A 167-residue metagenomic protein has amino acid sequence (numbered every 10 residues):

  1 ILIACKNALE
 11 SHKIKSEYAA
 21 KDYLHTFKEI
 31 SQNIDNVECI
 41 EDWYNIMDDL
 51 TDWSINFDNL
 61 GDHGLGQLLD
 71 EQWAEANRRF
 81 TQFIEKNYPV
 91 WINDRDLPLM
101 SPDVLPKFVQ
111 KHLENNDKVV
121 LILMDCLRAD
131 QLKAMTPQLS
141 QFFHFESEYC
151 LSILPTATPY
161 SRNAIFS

Functional and structural regions predicted by a protein language model:
I1-V119, C126-S167: …; additionally, a secondary subgroup of soluble metalloenzymes is captured
